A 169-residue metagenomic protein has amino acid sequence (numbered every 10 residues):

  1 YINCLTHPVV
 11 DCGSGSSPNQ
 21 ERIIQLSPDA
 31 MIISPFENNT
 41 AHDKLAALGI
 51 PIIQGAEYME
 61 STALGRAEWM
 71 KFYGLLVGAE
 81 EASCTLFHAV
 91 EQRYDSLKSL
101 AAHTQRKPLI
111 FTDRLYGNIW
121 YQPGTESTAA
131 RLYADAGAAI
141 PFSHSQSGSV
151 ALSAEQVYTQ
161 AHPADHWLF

Functional and structural regions predicted by a protein language model:
Y1-P35: A short, structured surface patch at a secondary-structure boundary
P18-N19, A41, L152-Q156: Short acidic active-site motifs
E21, D43, R131: Surface-exposed charge patches
A30, N38-I119, S143: Extracytoplasmic substrate-binding proteins
S99-F169: Flexible, glycine-rich surface segments
